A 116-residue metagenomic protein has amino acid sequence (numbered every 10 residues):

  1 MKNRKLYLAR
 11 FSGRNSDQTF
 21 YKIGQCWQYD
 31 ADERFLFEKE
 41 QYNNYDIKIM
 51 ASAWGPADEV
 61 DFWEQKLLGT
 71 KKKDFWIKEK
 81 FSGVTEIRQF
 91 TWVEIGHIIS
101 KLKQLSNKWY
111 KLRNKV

Functional and structural regions predicted by a protein language model:
M1-V116: Non-catalytic accessory segments flanking enzymatic or RNA/DNA-binding domains
